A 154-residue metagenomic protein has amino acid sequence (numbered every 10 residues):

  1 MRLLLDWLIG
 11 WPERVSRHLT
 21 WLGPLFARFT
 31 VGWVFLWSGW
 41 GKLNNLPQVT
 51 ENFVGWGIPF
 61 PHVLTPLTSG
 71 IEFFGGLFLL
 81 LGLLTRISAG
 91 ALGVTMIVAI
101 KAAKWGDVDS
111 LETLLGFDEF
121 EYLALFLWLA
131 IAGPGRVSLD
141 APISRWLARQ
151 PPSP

Functional and structural regions predicted by a protein language model:
M1-N44, H62-G70, F74-P154: Extended, low-polarity transmembrane helix blocks
L46-I58, R86: Short juxtamembrane and helix-loop transition motifs at transmembrane-helix boundaries in membrane proteins
